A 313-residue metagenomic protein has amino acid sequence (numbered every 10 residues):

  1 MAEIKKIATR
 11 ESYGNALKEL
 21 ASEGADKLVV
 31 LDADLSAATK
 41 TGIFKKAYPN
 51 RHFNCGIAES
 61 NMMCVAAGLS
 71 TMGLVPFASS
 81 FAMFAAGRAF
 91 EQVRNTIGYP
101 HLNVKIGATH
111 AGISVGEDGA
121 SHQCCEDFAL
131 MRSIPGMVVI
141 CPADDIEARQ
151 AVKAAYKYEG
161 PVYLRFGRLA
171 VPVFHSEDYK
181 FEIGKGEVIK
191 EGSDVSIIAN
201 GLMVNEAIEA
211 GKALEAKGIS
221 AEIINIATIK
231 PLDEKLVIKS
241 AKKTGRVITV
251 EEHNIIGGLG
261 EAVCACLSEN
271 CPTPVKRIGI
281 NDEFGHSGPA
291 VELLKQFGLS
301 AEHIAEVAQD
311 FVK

Functional and structural regions predicted by a protein language model:
M1-R165, A170: Thiamine diphosphate
E11, L35-G42, K46, V115-G116 (+1 more regions): Thiamine diphosphate
